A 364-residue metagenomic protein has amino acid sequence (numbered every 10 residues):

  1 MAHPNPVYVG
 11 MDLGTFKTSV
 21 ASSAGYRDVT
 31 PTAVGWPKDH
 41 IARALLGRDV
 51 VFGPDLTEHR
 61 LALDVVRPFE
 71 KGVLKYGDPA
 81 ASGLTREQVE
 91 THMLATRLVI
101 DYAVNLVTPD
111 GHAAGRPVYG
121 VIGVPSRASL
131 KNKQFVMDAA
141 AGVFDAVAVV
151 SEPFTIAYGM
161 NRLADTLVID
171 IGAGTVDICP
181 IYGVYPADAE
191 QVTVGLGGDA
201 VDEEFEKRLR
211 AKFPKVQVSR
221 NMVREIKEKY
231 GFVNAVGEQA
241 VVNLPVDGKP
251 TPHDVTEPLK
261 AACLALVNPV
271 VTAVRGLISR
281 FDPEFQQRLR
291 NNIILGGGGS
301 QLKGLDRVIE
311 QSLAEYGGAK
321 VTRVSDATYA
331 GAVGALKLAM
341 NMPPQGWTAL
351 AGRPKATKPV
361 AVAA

Functional and structural regions predicted by a protein language model:
M1-V29, M160-D188, F205, N234-E238 (+1 more regions): Gly/Thr-rich phosphate-binding beta-strand-loop-beta motif of the actin/hexokinase/Hsp70
V7, V118, V147, A164-L167 (+1 more regions): The start of beta-strands in P-loop NTPase/AAA+ ATPase cores
V9, T15-V121, V270: Conserved phosphate-binding loops in N-terminal lobes of ATP-dependent enzymes of the actin/Hsp70/sugar-kinase
T18, V34, I100, A140 (+5 more regions): Residue-level signature of catalytic and energy-coupling elements of molecular machines, predominantly ATP/GTP-dependent
P37-T57, Y182-V267: Phosphate-binding glycine-rich/basic clefts of nucleotide- and phosphate-handling proteins, predominantly
E87-V99, A148, T155-G159, D202 (+1 more regions): Helical "lid/coupling" subdomains associated with nucleotide-phosphate turnover
T91-R162, G183, G198: Active-site neighborhood for divalent-cation/phosphate handling
A103-V118, F213-S219, V274-N292: Phosphate/pyrophosphate-binding loops at sites that engage ATP/ADP/AMP, CoA/4′-phosphopantetheine, polyphosphate
